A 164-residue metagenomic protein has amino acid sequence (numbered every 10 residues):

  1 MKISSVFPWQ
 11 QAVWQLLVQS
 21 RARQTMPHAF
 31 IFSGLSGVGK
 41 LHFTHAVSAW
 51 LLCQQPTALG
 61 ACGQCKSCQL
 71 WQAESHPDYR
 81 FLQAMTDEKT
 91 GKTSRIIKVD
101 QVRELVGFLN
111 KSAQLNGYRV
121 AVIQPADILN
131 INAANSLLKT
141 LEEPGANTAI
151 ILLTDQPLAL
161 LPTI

Functional and structural regions predicted by a protein language model:
M1-K2, I164: Short glycine-enriched loop/turn motifs at secondary-structure junctions
K2-N132: Clamp-loader machinery-focused feature within the broader ASCE/P-loop NTPase space
T57-G60, T148, L152, L160: Short, surface-exposed helix-loop/turn micro-motifs enriched in polar/charged residues
A73-S75, P144, I164: Short, structurally constrained coil/turn elements that cap an alpha-helix or connect an alpha-helix to the following
N110, N135-L152: Conserved catalytic/switch belt of AAA+ P-loop NTPases
Q124-P125, L152-P157: A short beta-strand-to-loop transition that corresponds to the Sensor-1 phosphate-sensing loop of AAA+ P-loop ATPases
L129-N130, P144, A159-L160: Catalytic P-loop NTPase motifs of RecA-like helicase/translocase cores
S136-L141, P157-I164: Short regulatory helix/loop adjacent to the ATP-binding pocket of P-loop NTPases
